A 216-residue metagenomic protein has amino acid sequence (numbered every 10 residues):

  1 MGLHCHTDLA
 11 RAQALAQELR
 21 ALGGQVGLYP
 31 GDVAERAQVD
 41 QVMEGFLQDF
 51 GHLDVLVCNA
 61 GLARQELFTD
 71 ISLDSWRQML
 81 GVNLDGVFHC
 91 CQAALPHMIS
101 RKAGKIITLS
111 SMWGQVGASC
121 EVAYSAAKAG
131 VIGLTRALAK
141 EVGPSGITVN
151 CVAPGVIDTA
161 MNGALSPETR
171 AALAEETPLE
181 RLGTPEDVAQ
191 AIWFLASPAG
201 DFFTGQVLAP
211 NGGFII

Functional and structural regions predicted by a protein language model:
M1-Q13: Conserved glycine-rich Rossmann-like NAD(P)H-binding loop of the short-chain dehydrogenase/reductase
L9, P30-V42, L73, E186-D187: The beta1-alpha1 cofactor-binding region of Rossmann-like NAD(H)/NADP(H)-dependent oxidoreductases
L67-F68, S75-L80, N162, L173: Substrate-binding pocket helix/loop in short-chain dehydrogenase/reductase
F88, I99, A103, R181-P210 (+1 more regions): C-terminal substrate-recognition "lid" of short-chain dehydrogenase/reductases
C91, A127, T135: Active-site helix of classical SDR
P96, K140-P144, D201: Alpha-helical segment proximal to the catalytic Tyr-Lys
S111: Residue(s) in the substrate-gating loop at a strand-loop-helix junction that position the organic substrate next
